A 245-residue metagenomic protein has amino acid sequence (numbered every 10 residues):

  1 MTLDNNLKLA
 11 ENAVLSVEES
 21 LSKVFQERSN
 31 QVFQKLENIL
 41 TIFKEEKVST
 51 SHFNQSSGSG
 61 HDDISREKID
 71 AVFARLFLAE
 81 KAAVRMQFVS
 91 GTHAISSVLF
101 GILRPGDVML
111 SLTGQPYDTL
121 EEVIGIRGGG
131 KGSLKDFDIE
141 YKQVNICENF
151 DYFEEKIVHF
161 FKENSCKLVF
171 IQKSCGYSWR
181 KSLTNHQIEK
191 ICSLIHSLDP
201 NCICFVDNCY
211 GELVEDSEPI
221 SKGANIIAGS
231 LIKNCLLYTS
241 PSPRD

Functional and structural regions predicted by a protein language model:
L15-A79: Glycine-rich phosphate-binding segment of PLP-dependent enzymes
A82-L112, P116-R127: Conserved beta-loop-alpha segment that forms the PLP phosphate-binding cup at the N-terminus of a helix
D118-E121, I126-Q187: PLP-dependent aminotransferase-class I/II
C175, Y210-E212, K233: Active-site-proximal loop/turn and secondary-structure-junction residues that shape catalytic pockets, frequently
K181-D216, N225: Catalytic PLP-binding core of fold-type I/II PLP enzymes
Y238-D245: Conserved small/polar residues in nucleotide/adenosyl-binding loops
